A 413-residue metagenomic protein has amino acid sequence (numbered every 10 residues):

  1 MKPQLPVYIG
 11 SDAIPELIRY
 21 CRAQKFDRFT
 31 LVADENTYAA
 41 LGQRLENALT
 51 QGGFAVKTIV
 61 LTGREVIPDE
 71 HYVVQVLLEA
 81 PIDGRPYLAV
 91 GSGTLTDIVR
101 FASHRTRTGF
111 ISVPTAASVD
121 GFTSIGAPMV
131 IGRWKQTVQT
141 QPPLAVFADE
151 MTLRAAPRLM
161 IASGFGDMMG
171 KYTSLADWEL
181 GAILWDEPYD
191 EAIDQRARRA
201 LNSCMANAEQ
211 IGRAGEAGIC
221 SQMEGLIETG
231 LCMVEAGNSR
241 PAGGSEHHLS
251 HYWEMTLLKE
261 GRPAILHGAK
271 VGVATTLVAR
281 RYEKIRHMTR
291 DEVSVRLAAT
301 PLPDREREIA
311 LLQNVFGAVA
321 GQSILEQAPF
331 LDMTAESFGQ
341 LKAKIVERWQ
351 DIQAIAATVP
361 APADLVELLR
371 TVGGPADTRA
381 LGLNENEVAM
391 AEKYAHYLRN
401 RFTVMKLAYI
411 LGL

Functional and structural regions predicted by a protein language model:
M1-P86: ATP/NTP phosphate-donor binding region
Q24, E79-I82, S103, Q136-Q141 (+4 more regions): Solvent-exposed alpha-helices and their adjacent loops that cap or buttress functional pockets in soluble metabolic
T58, V66-D83, A117, N238 (+1 more regions): Non-transmembrane, aqueous-exposed alpha-helical and coiled segments at domain scale
A80-A102, T106-A116: A short, small-residue-rich loop immediately preceding and capping a beta-strand
H104-S203: A glycine/threonine-rich phosphate-anchoring loop and its flanking beta-alpha core in nucleotide/phosphate-binding
R199-A208, E216-R286: A conserved active-site cap/scaffold subdomain adjacent to cofactor or substrate pockets
M288-L413: C-terminal charged capping/lid subdomain of soluble metabolic enzymes
